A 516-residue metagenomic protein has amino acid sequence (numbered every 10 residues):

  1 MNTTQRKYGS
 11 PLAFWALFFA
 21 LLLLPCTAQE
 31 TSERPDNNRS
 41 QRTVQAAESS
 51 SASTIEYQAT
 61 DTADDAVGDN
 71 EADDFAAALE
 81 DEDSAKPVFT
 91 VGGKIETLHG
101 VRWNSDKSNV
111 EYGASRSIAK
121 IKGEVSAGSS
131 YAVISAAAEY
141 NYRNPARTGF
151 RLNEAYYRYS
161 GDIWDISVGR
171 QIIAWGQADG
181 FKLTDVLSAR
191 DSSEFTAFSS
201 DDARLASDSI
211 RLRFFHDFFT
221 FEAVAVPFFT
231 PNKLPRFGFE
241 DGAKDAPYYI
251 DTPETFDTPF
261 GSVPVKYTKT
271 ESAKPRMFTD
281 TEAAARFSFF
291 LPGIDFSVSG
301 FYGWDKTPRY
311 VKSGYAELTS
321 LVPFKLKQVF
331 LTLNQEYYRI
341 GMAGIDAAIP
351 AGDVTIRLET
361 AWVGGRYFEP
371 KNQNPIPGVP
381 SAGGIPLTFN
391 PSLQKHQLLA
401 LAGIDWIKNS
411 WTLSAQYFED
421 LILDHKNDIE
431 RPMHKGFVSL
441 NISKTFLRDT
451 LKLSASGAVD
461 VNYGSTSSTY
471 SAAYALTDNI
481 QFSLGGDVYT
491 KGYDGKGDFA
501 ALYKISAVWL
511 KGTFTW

Functional and structural regions predicted by a protein language model:
C26-S108, D217-T220: N-terminal periplasmic/intermembrane-space "pro-region" immediately following the signal or transit peptide
I95-S105, Y131-Y142, F150-N153, A415-L421 (+3 more regions): Transmembrane beta-strand segments that form the barrel wall of outer-membrane beta-barrel proteins
E111-S117, T148-N153, D162, R204-D208 (+8 more regions): Residues that define the transmembrane beta-barrel architecture of outer-membrane proteins
A119-V125, E154-Y159, I210-F214, A285-F289 (+8 more regions): Residues on the lipid-exposed face of transmembrane beta-strands in outer-membrane beta-barrel proteins
E124-A243, P292, Y489-Y493: Outer membrane beta-barrel
S129-V133, W164-I166, F218-F221, G293-F296 (+4 more regions): Repeated loop/turn-to-beta-strand initiation elements of outer-membrane beta-barrel proteins
G303, A348-A458: Detector for outer-membrane/organellar transmembrane beta-barrel domains, recognizing the amphipathic beta-strand
L502-W516: Outer-membrane beta-barrel "beta-signal"
